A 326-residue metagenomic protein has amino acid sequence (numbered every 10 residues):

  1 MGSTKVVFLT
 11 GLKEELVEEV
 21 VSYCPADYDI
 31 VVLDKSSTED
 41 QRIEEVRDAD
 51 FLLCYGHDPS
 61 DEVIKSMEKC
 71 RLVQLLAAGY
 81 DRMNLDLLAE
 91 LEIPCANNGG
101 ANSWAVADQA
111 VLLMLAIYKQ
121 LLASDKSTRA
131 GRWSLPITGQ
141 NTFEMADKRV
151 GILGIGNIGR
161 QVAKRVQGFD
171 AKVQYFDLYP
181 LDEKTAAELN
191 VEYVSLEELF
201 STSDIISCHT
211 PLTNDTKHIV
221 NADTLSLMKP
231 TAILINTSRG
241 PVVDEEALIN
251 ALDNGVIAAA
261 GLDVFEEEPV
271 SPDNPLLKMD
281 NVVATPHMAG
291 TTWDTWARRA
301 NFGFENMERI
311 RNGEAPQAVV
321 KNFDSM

Functional and structural regions predicted by a protein language model:
G2-A96, N221: An N-terminal-biased, well-structured beta-alpha scaffold segment characteristic of Rossmann-like dinucleotide-binding
S3, A146-R149, T231: Phosphate-coordination loops involved in phosphoryl transfer and adenosine-cofactor binding
L91-I93, G99-R149, Q161, P316: Phosphate-binding beta-alpha-beta segment of Rossmann-like dinucleotide-binding domains, i.e., the NAD(P)
I155-G156: Glycine-rich Rossmann-fold phosphate-binding loop(s) that bind the pyrophosphate of adenine dinucleotide cofactors
G168-A186: NAD(P)-binding Rossmann-fold cofactor-contacting core
P180-P275: Rossmann-like adenosine-cofactor binding region
M279-A300: Adenosine-phosphate binding glycine-rich loop
R299-M326: NAD(P)-dependent dehydrogenase/reductase Rossmann-like domain
